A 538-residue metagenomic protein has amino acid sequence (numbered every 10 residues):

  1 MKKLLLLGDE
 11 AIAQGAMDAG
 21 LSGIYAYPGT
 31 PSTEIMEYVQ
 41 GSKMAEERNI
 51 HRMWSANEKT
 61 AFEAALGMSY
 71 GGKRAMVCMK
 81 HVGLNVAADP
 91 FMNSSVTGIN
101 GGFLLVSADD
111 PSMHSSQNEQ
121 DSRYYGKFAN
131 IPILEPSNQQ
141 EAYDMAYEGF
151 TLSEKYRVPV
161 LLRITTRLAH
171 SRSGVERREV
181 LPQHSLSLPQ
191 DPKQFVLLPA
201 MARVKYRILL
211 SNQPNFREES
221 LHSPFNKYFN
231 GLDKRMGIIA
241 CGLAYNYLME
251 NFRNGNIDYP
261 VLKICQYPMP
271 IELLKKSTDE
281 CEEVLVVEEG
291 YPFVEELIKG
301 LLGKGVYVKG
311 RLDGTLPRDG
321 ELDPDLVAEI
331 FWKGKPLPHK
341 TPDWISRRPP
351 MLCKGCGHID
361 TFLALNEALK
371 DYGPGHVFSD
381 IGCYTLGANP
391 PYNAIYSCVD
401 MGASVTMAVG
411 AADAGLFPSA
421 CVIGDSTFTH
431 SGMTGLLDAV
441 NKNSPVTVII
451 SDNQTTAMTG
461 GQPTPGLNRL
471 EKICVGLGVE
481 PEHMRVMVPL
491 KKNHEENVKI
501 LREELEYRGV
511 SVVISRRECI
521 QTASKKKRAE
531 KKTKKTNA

Functional and structural regions predicted by a protein language model:
M1-D9, A13, A19, P136-L352 (+4 more regions): Flexible, low-complexity linker and terminal segments
M1-Q139, R167, G231, D258 (+2 more regions): Thiamine diphosphate
I35-M36, S116-S122, N246-M249, M269-L273 (+2 more regions): Short, glycine/polar-rich helix-capping loops at beta-to-alpha or helix-loop-helix junctions that flank or form
Q40-A45, M249-V261, K472-P481: Short helix-loop-beta junction
E46-S55, T97-A108, L188-Q194, N441-Q454 (+1 more regions): A glycine-rich helix N-cap at a beta->alpha junction
C78-M79, L104-A108, L161-T165, I239-A240 (+5 more regions): Short beta-strand segments
A87, H114-S115, H170-S173, N246-E250 (+6 more regions): Short helix/loop capping segments that flank catalytic or ligand/cofactor-binding pockets
S115, A388-V512, E518-R528: Thiamine diphosphate
